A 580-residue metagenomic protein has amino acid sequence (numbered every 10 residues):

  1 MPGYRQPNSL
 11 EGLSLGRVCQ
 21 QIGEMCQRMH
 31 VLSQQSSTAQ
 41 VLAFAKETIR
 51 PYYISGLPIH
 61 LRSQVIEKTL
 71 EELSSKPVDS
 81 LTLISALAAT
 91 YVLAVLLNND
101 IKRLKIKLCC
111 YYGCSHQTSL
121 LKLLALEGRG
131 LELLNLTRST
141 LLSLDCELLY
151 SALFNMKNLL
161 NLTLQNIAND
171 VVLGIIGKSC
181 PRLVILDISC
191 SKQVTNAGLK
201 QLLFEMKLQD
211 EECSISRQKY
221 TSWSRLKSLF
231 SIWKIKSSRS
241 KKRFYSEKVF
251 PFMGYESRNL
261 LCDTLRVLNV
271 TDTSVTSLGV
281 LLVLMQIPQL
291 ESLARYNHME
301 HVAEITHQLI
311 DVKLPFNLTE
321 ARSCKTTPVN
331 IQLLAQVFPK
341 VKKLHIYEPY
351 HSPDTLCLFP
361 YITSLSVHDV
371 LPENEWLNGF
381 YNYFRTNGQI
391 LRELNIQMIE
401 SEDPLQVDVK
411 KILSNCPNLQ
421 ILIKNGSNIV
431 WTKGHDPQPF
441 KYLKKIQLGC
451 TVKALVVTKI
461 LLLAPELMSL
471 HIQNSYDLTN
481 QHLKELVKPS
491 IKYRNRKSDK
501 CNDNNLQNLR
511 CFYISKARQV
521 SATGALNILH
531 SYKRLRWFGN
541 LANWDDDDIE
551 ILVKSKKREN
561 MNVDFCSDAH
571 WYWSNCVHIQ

Functional and structural regions predicted by a protein language model:
M1-L142, R243-Y245: Cullin-RING E3 adaptor/co-adaptor recruitment helices
M1-R5, Y52, D79-L81, L108-C110 (+8 more regions): A detector of helix-start/N-cap boundary segments at the beginnings of structured domains
G3-N8, G113, L124, L142 (+11 more regions): Amphipathic alpha-helical protein-protein interaction segments
L10-G16, A197, Q201-Q580: C-terminal capping region of solenoid repeat domains
Q21, T38, I59-S63, S85-A89 (+14 more regions): Alpha-helix initiation and capping sites
P51, S55, I59, S63-E67 (+5 more regions): Short, solvent-exposed alpha-helical surface patches in well-structured domains
S75-C190, K200-Q201, G254-D263, N269 (+7 more regions): Alpha-solenoid helical-repeat scaffolds
